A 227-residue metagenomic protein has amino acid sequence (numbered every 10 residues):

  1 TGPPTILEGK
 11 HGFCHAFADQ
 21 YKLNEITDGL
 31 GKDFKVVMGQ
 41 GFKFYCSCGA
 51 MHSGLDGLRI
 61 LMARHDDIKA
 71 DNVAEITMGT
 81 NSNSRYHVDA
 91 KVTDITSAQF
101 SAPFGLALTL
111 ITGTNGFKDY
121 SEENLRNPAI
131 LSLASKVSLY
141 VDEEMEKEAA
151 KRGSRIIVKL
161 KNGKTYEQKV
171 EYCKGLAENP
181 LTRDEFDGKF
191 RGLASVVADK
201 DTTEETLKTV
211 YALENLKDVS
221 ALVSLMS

Functional and structural regions predicted by a protein language model:
T1-S227: Terminal-appendage/accessory-domain detector
